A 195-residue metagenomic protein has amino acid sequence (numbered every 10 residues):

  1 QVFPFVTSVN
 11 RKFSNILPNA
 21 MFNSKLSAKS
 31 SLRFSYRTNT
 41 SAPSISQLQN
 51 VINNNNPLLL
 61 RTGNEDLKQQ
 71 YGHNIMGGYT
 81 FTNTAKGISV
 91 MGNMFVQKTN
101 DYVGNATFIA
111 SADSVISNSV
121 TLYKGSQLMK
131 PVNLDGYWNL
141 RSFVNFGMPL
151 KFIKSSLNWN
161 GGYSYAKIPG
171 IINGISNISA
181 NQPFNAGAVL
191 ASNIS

Functional and structural regions predicted by a protein language model:
Q1-S195: Exposed, low-structure sequence patches enriched in small/polar residues
